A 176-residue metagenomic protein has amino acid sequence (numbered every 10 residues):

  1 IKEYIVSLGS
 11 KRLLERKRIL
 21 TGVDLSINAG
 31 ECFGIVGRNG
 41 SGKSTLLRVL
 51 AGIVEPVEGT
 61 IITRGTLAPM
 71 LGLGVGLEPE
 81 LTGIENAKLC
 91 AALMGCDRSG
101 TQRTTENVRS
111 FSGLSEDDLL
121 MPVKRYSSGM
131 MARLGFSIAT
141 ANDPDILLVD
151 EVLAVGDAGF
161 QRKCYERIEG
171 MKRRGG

Functional and structural regions predicted by a protein language model:
I1-G22: Pre-NBD coupling/linker segments of ABC/ABC-like ATPases
I5-L8, K88-T101, F111: ABC-type ATPase nucleotide-binding domains, specifically the catalytic core motifs of the NBD
D24-I27: Conserved A-loop
A29-F33, R38-M94: ABC ATPase nucleotide-binding domain signature region
R98-R125: Conserved ABC nucleotide-binding domain
R133, S137-V149: A short, proline-enriched helix->beta-strand linker immediately N-terminal to the Walker B motif in ABC-type P-loop
D157-G159: Helix N-cap at the start of a conserved alpha-helix in ABC-type nucleotide-binding domains
Q161-R174: Helical segment within the ABC ATPase nucleotide-binding domain
